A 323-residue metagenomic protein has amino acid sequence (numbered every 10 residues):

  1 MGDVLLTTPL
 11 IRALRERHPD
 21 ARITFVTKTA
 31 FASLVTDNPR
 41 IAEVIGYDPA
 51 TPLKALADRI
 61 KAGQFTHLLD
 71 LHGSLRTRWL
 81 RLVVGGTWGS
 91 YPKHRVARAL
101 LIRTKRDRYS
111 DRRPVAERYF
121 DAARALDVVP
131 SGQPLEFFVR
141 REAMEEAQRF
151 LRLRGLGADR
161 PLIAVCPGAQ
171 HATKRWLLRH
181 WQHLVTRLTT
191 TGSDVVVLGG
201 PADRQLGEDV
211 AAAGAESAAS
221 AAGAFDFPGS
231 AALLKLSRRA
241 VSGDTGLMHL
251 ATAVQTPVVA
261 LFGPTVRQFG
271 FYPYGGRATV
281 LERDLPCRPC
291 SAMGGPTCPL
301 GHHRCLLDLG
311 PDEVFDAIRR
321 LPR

Functional and structural regions predicted by a protein language model:
M1-R323: Catalytic machinery of carbohydrate-active enzymes, primarily nucleotide-sugar-dependent glycosyltransferases
